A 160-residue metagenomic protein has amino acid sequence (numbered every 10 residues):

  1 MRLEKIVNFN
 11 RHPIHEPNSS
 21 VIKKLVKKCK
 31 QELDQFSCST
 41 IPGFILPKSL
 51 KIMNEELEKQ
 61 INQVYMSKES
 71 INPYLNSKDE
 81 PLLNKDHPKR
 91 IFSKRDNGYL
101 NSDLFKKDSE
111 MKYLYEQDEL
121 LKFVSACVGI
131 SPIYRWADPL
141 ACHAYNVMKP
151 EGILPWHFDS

Functional and structural regions predicted by a protein language model:
M1-Q35: Fe(II)/2-oxoglutarate
R11, N18, K23, F44 (+1 more regions): Basic/polar, acidic-poor N-terminal "presequence/leader" segments that form or can form short amphipathic helices
D34-S37, K106-K107: Short glycine-enriched loop/turn motifs at secondary-structure junctions
C38, L50-S70, L75-K85: N-terminal accessory alpha/beta regions
S39-I45: Short amphipathic
I45, E56, Q60, V64 (+1 more regions): Signature of the catalytic double-stranded beta-helix
V128, Y145-D159: Conserved short histidine dyad/triad with adjacent acidic residue
L140-A144: Short, conserved phosphate-binding/catalytic loop or strand-edge motifs used in phosphoryl-/nucleotidyl-transfer
